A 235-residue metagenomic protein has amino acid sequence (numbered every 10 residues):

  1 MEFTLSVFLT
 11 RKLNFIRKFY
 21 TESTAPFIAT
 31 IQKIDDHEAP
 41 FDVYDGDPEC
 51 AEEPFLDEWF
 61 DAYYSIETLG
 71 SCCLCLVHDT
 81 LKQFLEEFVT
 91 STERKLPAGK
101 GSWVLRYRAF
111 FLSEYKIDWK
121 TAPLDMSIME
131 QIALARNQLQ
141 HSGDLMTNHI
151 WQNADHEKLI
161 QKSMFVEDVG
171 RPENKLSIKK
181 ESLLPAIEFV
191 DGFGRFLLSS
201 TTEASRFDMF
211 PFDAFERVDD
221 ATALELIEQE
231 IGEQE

Functional and structural regions predicted by a protein language model:
M1-C75, P123-I128, L134, W151-E235: Extended intrinsically disordered or low-complexity regions, especially N/C-terminal cytosolic tails and loops, rather
E49-E53, S71-A109: Short, contiguous, well-structured surface segments enriched in hydrophobic/aromatic residues
L85-E93, L134-W151, R195-T202: Charged/polar positions within long, soluble alpha-helices
E93-P97, K116, K120, T202: Residue-level recognition of short, structured coil/turn motifs that connect secondary structure elements
R94-E114, N148-V169: Short, charged amphipathic alpha-helical segments flanked by flexible coils
F111-A154: Short, mixed-charge amphipathic alpha-helical segments
